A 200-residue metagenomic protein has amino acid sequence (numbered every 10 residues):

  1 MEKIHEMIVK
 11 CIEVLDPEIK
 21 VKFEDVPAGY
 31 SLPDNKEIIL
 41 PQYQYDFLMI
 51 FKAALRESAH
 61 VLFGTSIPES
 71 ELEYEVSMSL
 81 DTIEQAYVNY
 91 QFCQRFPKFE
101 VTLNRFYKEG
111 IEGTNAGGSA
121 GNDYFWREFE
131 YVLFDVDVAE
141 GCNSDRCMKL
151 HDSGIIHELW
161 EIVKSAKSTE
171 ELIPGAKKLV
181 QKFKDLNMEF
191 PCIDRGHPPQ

Functional and structural regions predicted by a protein language model:
M1-Q200: Short, functionally important secondary-structure microenvironments
